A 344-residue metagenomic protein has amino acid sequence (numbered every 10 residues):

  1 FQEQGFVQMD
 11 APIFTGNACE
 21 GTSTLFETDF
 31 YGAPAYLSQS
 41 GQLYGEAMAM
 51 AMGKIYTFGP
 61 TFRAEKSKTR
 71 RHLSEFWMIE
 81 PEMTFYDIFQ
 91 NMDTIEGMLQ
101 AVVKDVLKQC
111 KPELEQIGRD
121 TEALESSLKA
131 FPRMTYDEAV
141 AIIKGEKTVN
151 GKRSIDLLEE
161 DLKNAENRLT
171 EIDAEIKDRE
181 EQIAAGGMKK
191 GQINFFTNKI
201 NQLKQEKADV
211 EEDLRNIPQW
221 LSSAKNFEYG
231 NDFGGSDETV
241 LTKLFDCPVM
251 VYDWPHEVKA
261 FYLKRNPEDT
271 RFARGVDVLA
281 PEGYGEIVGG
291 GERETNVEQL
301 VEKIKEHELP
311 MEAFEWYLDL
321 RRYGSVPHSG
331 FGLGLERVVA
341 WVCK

Functional and structural regions predicted by a protein language model:
Q2-K344: Class II aminoacyl-tRNA synthetase catalytic cores and aaRS-like
